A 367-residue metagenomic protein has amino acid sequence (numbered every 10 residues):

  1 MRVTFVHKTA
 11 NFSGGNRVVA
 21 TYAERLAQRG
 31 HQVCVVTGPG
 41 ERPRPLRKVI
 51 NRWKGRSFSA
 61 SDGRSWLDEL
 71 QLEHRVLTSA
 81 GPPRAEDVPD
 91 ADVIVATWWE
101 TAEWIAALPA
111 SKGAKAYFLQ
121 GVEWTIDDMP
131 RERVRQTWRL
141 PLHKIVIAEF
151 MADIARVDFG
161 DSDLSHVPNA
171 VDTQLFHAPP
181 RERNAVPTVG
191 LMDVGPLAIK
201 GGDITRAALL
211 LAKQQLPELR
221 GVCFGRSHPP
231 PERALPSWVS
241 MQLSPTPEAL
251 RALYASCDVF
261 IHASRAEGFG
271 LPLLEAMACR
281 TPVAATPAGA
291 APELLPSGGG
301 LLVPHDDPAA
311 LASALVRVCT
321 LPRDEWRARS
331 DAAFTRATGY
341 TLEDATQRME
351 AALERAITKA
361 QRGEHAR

Functional and structural regions predicted by a protein language model:
T4, I145-V146, R181-K200, R206-L210 (+1 more regions): Conserved donor-binding/catalytic core segment of Leloir-type glycosyltransferases
W124-R131, R156-V157, D163-A185: Acidic anion/phosphate-binding donor-loop and adjacent secondary structure in glycosyltransferase catalytic cores
S227-R251: Nucleotide-activated donor-binding/catalytic signature segment of Leloir-type glycosyltransferases, i.e., the conserved
A252-C257: Short alpha-helical donor nucleotide-sugar binding micro-motif in glycosyltransferases
R265: Aromatic "clamp/platform" in nucleotide-sugar-dependent glycosyltransferases that forms part of the donor/acceptor
P282-A285: Short hydrophobic beta-strand element within catalytic cores of glycosyltransferases and related nucleotide-activated
S297, L301-P308, R317-R323: Conserved acidic donor-binding segment of nucleotide-sugar-dependent glycosyltransferases
D324-G339, R348-A351: A short, well-ordered alpha-helix in the C-terminal region of glycosyltransferases
